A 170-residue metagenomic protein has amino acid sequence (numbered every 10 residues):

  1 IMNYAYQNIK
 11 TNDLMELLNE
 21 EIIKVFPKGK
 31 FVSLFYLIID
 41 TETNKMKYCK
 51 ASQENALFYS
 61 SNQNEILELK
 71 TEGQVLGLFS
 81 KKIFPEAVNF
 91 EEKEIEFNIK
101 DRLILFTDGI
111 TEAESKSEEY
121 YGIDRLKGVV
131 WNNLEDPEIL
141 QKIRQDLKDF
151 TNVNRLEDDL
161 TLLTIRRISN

Functional and structural regions predicted by a protein language model:
M2-N170: Conserved subregion of the PPM/PP2C metallophosphatase catalytic domain
